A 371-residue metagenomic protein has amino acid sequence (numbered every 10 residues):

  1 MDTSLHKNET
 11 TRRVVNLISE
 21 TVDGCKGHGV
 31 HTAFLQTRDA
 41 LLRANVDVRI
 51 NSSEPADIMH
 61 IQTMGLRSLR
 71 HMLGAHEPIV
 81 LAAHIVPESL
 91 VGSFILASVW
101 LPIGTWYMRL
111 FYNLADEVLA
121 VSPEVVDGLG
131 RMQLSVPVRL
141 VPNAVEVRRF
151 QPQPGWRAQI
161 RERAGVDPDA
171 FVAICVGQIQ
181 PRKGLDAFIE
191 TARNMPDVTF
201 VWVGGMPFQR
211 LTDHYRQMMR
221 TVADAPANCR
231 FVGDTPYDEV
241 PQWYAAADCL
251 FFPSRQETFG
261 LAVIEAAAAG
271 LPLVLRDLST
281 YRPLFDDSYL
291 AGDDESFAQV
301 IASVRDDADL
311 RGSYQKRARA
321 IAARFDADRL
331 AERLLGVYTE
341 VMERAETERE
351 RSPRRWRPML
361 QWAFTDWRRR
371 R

Functional and structural regions predicted by a protein language model:
W100-V118, M219-R220: Membrane-proximal helix-turn-helix segments that form the acceptor-binding/catalytic region of lipid-linked
V145, T199-Q217, G233: Glycosyltransferase donor-sugar binding loop
D167-K183, I189-M195, V201: Conserved donor-binding/catalytic core segment of Leloir-type glycosyltransferases
Y215-D238: Nucleotide-activated donor-binding/catalytic signature segment of Leloir-type glycosyltransferases, i.e., the conserved
D234, Q242-A247: Short alpha-helical donor nucleotide-sugar binding micro-motif in glycosyltransferases
R255: Aromatic "clamp/platform" in nucleotide-sugar-dependent glycosyltransferases that forms part of the donor/acceptor
V263, A268, P272-L275: Short hydrophobic beta-strand element within catalytic cores of glycosyltransferases and related nucleotide-activated
R282-S303: Change "using UDP/GDP/dTDP sugars" to "using nucleotide sugars
